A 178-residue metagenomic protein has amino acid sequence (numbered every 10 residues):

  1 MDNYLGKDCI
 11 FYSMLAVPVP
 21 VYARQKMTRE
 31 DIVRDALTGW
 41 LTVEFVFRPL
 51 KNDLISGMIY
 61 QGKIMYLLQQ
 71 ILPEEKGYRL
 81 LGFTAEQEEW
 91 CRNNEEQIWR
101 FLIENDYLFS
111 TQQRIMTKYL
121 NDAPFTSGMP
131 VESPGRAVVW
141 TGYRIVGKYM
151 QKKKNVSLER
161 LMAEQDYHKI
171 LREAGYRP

Functional and structural regions predicted by a protein language model:
M1-E88: Acidic/His-rich structured neighborhood in mature extracellular/periplasmic domains
I55, I59-P178: A cross-kingdom marker for long, charged
